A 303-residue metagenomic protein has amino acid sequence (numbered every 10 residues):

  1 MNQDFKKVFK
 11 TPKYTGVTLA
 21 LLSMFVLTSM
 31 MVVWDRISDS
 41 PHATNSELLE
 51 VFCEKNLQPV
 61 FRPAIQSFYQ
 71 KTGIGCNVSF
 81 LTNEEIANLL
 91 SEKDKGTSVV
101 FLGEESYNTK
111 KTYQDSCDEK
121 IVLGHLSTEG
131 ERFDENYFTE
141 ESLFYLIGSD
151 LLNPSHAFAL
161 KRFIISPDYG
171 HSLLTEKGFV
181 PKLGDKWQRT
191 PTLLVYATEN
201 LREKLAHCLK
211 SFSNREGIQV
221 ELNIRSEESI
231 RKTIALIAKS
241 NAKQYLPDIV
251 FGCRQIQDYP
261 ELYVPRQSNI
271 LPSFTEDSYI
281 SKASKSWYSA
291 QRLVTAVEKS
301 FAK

Functional and structural regions predicted by a protein language model:
D4-G73, S79-N223, E228-K303: Exported/periplasmic ABC-transporter solute-binding proteins
